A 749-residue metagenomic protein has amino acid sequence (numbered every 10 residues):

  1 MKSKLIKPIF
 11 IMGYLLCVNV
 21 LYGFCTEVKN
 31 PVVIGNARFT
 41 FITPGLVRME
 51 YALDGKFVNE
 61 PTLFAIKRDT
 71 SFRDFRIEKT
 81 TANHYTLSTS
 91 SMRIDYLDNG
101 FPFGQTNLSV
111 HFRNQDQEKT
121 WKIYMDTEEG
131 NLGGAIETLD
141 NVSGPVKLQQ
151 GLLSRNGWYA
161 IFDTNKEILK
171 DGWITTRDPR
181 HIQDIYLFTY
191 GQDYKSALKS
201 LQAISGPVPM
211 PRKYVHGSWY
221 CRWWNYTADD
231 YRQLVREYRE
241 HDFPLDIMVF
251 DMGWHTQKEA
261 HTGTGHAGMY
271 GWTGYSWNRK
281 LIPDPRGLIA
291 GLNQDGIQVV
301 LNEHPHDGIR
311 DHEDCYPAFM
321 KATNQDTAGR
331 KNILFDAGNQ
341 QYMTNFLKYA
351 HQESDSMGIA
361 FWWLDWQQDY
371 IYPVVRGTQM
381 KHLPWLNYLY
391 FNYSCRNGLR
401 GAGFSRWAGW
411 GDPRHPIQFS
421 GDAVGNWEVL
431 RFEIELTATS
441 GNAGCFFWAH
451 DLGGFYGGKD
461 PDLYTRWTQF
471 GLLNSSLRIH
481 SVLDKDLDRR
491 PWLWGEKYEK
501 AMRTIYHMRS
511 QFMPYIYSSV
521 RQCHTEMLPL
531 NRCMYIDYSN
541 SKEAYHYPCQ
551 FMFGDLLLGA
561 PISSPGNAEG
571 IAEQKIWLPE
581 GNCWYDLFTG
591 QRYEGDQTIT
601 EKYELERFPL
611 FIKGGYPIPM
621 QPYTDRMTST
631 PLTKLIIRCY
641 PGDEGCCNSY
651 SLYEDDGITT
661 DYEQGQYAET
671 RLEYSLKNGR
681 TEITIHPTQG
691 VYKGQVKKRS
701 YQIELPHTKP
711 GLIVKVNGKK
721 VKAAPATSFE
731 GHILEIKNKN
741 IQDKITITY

Functional and structural regions predicted by a protein language model:
M1-E27: Bacterial Sec-dependent N-terminal signal peptides
F39, V47-Y51, L87-I94, L558-P561 (+1 more regions): Short, well-ordered beta-strand segments enriched in hydrophobic/aromatic residues
T43-A82: A low-complexity, Ser/Thr/Gly/Pro-enriched, surface-exposed linker/loop concept that marks segments flanking
P61-R76, T323-D326, Y585-L605, I713-K737: Solvent-exposed beta-strand/loop surfaces of large extracellular or lumenal domains
E78-V215, R222-W223, V235-E240, K602-T624 (+2 more regions): Catalytic and substrate-binding clefts that recognize carbohydrates or anionic sugar/phosphate headgroups
T120-I123, T127, P244-M502, D537-S541 (+2 more regions): Aromatic- and carboxylate-enriched substrate-binding clefts and catalytic-loop regions of carbohydrate-active enzymes
F391, W410-Q418, F432-L436, S440-H450 (+2 more regions): Catalytic core of carbohydrate-active enzymes
K737-Y749: Surface-exposed interaction regions enriched in Ser/Thr/Asp/Glu that occur as long low-complexity tracts or repetitive
